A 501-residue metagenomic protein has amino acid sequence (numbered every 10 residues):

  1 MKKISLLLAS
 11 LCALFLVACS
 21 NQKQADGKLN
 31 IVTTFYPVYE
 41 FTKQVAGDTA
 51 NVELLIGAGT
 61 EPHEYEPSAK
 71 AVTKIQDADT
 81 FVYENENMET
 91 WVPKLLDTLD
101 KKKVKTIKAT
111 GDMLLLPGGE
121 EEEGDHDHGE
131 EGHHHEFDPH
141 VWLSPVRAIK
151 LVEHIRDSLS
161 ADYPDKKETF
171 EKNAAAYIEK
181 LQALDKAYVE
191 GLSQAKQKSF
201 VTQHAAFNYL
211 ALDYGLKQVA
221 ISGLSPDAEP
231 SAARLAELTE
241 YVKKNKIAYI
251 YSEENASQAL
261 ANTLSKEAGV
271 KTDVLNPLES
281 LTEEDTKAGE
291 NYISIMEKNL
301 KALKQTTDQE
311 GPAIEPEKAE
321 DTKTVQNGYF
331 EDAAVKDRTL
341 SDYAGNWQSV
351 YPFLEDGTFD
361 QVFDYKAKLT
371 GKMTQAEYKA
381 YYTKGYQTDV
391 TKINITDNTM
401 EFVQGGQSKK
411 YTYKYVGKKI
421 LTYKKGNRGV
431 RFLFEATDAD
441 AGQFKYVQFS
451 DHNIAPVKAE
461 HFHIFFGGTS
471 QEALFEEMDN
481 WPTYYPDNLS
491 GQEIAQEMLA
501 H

Functional and structural regions predicted by a protein language model:
M1-L8: Positively charged n-region of N-terminal signal peptides that target proteins for export
S5, C19-A334, S341-S349, A436-Q443 (+1 more regions): Extracytoplasmic metal-acquisition and chelation regions
F200, T383-R428: Mid-length scaffold segments of soluble, non-membrane domains
Y329-D332, D337, Q348-T399, T437-A455: Short, solvent-exposed loop/hinge segments that bridge or flank secondary-structure elements
T412-K458: An exposed acidic His-Trp-rich patch
K425-G426, N453-L474, M478: His-enriched metal-coordination microenvironments in redox/metal-binding proteins
